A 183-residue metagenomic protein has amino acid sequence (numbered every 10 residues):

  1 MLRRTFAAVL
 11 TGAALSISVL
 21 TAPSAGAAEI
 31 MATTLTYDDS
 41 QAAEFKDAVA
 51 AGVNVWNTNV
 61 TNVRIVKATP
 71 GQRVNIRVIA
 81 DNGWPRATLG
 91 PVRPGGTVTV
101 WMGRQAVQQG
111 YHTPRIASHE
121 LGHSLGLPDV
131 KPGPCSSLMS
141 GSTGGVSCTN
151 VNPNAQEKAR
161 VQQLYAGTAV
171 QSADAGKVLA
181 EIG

Functional and structural regions predicted by a protein language model:
M1-A27: Secretory targeting and sorting signals
E29-Q41, G95-M102, G141-S142: Acidic/histidine-rich, surface-exposed loop or edge segments in extracytoplasmic proteins
D38-K67: A short alpha-helix/helix-coil micro-patch that ends at or immediately precedes a cysteine
W56, R115-D129: Active-site recognition of the HExxH zinc-binding catalytic motif
V60-G71, L127-P134, S172-G176: Surface-exposed patches in mature extracellular/periplasmic domains of secreted proteins
V63-G90, T99-V100: Short, well-ordered secondary-structure micro-motifs within conserved domains or adaptor modules
V100-A117: Short pre-active-site segment immediately N-terminal to the catalytic Zn-binding motif
G141-A169: Post-HExxH zinc-binding segment in Zn-dependent metallohydrolases
